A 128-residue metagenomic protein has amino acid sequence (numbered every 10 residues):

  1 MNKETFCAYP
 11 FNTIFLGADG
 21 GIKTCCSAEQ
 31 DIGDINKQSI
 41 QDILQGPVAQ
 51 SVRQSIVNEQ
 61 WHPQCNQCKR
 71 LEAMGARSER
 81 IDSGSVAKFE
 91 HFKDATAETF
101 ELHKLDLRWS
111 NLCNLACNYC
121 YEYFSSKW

Functional and structural regions predicted by a protein language model:
M1-V86, K104: Accessory C-terminal segments flanking Radical SAM cores
F11-D19, A95-Y123: N-terminal pre-triad scaffold of radical SAM enzymes
R70-A73, C120-S126: Detector for the c-type heme attachment site
E90-K93: Formylglycine-dependent sulfatase
